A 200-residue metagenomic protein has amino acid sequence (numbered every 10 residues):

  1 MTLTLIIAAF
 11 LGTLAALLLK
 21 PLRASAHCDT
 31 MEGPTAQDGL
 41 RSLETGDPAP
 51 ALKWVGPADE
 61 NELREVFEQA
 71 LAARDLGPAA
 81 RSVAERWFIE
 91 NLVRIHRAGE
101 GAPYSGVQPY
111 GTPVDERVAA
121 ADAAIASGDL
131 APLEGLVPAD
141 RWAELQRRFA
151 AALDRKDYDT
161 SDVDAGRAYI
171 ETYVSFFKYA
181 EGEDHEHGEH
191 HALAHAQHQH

Functional and structural regions predicted by a protein language model:
M1-A8: Feature marks short, highly hydrophobic, charge-poor N-terminal signal-anchor/signal peptide-like helices that anchor
I7, L19-K20, G101-A102: A generic short-segment signal for beta-strand/edge and adjacent turn/coil regions
G12-R23: C-terminal segment of classical bacterial N-terminal signal peptides
A24-I89, R94: N-terminal Sec/ER secretory leader and immediately downstream segment of secreted/extracellular precursors
I89-D162, G166, I170-H200: Extended amphipathic alpha-helical interaction segments
